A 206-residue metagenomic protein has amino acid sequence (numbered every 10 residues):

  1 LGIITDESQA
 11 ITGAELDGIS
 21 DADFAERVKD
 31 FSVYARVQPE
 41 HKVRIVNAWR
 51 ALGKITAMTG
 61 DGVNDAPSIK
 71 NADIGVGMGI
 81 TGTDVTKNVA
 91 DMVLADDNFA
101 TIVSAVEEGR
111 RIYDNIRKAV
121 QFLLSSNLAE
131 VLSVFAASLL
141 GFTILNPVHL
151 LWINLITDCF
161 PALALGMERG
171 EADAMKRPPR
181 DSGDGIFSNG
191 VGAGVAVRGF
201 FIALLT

Functional and structural regions predicted by a protein language model:
I3-A57, A72, G77-T206: Membrane-embedded transport module
I69: Basic, alpha-helical nucleic-acid-binding regions used in initiation and control of genome expression
